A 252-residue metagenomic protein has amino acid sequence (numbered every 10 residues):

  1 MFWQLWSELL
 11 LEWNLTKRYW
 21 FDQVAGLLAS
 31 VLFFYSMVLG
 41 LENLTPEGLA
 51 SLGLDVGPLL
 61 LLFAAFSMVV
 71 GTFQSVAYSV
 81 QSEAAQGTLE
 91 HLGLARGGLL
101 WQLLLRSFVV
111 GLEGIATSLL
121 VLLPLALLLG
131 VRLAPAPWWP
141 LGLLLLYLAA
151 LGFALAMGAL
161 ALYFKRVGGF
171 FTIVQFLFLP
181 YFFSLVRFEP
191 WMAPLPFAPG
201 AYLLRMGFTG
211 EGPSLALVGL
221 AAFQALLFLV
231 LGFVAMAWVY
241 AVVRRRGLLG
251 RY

Functional and structural regions predicted by a protein language model:
M1-L129, A136-Y252: Hydrophobic transmembrane alpha-helices and immediately adjacent juxtamembrane helices of multi-pass inner-membrane
